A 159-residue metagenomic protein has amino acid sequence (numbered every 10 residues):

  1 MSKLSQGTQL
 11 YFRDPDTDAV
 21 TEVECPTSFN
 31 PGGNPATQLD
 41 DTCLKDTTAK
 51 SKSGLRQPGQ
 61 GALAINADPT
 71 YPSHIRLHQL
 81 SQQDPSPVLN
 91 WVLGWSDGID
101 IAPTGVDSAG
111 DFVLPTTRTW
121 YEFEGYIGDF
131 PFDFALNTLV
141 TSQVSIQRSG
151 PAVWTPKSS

Functional and structural regions predicted by a protein language model:
M1, W154-S159: Compositionally biased, intrinsically disordered low-complexity segments enriched in polar/Pro/Gly and often Gln
M1-P69, E124-V140: Solvent-exposed edge beta-strands and adjacent loop segments that serve as assembly or binding interfaces
L10-F12, P87-I99, G110-L114: Short conserved beta-strand and strand-loop elements enriched in small hydrophobics with frequent Asp/Gly
T17-T21, T70-P72, W95-T104: Short, surface-exposed beta-strand/loop "edge" segments at domain boundaries and coil↔beta transitions
K50-S53, L80, D111: Beta-strand-rich interaction surfaces with strong enrichment in secreted/lumenal proteins
A64-D84, N90, G94: Surface-exposed interaction patch
T70-S73, A152-P156: Short, cysteine-centered beta-strand-loop-beta hairpins and adjacent loop/turn segments enriched in charged/polar
G98-W154: Short beta-strand and beta-hairpin "edge-sheet" elements
